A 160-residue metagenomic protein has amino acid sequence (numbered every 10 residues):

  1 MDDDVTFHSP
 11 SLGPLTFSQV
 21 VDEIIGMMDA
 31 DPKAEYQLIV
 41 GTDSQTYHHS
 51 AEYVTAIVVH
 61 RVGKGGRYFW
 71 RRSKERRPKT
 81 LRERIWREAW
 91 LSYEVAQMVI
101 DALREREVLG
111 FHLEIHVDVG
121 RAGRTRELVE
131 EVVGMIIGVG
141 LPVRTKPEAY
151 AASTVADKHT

Functional and structural regions predicted by a protein language model:
M1-L38: Basic, amphipathic N-terminal segments that precede the first structured/catalytic domain
P32-A34, E105-H112: Short helix-terminating capping/connector loops at secondary-structure junctions
I39-T42, H112-G120: Short glycine-rich or small-residue beta-strand-to-loop segments that form or flank ligand, phosphate, metal/Fe-S
V40-G41, Y47-W70: Acidic, metal-ligating active-site segments
H49-Y53, R124-V129, V155-A156: A short acidic (Asp/Glu
E52, P147-T160: C-terminal edge-of-domain segments
E75-E105: Acidic helix/loop or adjacent segment enriched in Glu/Asp that either coordinates divalent metal
V117-A149: Short, low-complexity, polybasic intrinsically disordered segments
